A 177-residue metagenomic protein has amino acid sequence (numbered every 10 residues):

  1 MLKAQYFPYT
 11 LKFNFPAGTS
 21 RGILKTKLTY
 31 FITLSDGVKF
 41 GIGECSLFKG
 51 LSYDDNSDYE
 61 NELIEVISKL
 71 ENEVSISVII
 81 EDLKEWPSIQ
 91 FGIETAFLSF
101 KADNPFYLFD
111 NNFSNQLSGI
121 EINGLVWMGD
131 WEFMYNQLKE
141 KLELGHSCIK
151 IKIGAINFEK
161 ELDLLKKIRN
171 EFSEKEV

Functional and structural regions predicted by a protein language model:
M1-E176: N-terminal capping/lid subdomain adjacent to the active-site entrance of alpha/beta enzymes
